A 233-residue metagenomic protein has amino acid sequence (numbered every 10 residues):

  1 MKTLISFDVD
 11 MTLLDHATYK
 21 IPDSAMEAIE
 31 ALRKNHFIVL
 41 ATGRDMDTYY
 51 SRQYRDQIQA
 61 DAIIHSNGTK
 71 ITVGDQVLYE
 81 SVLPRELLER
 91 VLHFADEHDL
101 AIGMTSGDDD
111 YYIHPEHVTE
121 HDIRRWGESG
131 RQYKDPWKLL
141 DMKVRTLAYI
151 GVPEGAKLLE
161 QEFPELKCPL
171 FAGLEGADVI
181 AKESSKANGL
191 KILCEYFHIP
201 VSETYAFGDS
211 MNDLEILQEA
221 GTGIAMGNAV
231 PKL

Functional and structural regions predicted by a protein language model:
M1-F7, A31, I199: Non-catalytic pre-domain segments flanking phosphatase-related domains
T3-Y19, L217: Asp-based phosphoryl-transfer active-site loop
T12, Y19, M46, N212 (+1 more regions): Conserved Rossmann-like nucleotide-cofactor binding loop
D23-T119: Active-site phosphate-binding/coordination module
V39, I64, Y205-F207, I224: Hydrophobic/aromatic beta-strand patches that form the interior of the parallel beta-sheet core in alpha/beta enzyme
R90, F94, H98-A101, T105-E219 (+1 more regions): Conserved acidic, metal-coordinating active-site core of Asp-based, Mg2+-dependent phosphoryl-transfer enzymes
G227, P231-L233: Glycine-rich phosphate-binding active-site loops on the catalytic face of alpha/beta enzymes
